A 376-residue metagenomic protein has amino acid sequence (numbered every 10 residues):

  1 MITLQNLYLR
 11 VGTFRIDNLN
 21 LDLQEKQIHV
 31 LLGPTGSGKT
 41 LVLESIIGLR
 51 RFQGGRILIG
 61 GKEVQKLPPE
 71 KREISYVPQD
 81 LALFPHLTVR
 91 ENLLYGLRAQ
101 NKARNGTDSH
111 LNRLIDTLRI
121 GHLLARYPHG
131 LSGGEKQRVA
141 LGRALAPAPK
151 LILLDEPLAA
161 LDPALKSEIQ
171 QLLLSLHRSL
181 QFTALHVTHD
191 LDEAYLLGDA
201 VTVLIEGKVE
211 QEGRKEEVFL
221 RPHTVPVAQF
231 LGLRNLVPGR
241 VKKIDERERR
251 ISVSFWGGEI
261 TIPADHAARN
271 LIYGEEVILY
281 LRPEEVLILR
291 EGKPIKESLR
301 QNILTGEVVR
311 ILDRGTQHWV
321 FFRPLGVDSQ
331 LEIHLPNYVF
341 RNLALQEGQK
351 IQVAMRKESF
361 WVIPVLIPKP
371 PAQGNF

Functional and structural regions predicted by a protein language model:
L4-L7, F14-Q24, G55: Conserved beta-strand
G12, I244-F376: Non-catalytic connector elements of ABC transporters
L32-P34: The feature captures the beta-strand-to-loop junction immediately N-terminal to the Walker
T40-L43, V139: ABC ATPase nucleotide-binding domain helices that frame the ATP-binding cleft
I47: Helix-to-loop junction immediately C-terminal to a conserved catalytic motif
Q53-R56, E206: Conserved coupling/switch loops of ABC nucleotide-binding domains, chiefly the family-specific signature
G55-E63: Conserved ABC transporter NBD signature motif
E73, Q79, H86-Q229: ABC ATPase nucleotide-binding domains
